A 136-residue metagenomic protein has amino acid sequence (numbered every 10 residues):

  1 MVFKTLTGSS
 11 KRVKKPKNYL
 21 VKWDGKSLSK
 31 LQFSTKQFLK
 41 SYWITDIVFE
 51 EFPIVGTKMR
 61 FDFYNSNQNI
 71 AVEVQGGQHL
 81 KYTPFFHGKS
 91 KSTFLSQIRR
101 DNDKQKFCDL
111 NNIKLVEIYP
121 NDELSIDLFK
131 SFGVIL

Functional and structural regions predicted by a protein language model:
M1-L136: Nucleic-acid endo/exonuclease domains
